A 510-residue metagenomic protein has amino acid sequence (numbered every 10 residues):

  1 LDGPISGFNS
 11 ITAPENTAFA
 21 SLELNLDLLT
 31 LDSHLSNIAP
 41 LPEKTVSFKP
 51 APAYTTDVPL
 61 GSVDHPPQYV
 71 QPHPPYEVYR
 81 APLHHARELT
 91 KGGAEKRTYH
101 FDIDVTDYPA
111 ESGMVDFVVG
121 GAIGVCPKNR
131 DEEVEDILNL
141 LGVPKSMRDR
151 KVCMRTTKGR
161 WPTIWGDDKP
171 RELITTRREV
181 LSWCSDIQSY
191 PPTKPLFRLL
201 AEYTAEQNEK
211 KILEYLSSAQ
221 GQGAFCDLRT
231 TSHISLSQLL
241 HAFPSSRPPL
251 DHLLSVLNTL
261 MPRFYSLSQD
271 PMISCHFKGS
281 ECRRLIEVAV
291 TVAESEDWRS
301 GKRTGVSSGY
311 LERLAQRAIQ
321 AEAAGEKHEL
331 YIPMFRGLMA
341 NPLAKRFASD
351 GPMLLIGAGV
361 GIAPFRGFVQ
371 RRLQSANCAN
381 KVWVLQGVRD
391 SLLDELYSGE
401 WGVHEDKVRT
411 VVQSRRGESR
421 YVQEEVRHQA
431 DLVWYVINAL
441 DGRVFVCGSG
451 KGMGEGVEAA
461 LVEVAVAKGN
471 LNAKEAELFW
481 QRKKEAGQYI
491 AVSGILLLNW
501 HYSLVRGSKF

Functional and structural regions predicted by a protein language model:
L1-F510: FNR-like FAD-binding dehydrogenase module
